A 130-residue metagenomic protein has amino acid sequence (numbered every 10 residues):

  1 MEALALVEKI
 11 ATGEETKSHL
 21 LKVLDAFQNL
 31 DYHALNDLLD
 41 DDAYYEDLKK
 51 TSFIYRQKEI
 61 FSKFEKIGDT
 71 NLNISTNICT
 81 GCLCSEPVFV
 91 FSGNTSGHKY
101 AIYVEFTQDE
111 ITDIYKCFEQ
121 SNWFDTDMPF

Functional and structural regions predicted by a protein language model:
M1-D25, N29: Short, low-complexity N-terminal intrinsically disordered segments enriched in polar/charged residues
E15, H19, K49-R56: Short amphipathic alpha-helical segments
L21, D25, Y32, N36-T51: Short, solvent-exposed secondary-structure junction/capping segments
Y45, D113-I114: Short hydrophobic/aromatic-rich beta-strand segments that constitute the beta-sheet cores of beta-sandwich/beta-barrel
Y55-E105: Surface-exposed, charged secondary-structure patches
C84-S85, I111, S121: Extracytoplasmic electrostatic interaction patches
V104-D113: Short, solvent-exposed coil/turn segments at beta-strand boundaries
K116-F130: Low-complexity, intrinsically disordered terminal/linker segments enriched in charged and Gly/Pro repeats
